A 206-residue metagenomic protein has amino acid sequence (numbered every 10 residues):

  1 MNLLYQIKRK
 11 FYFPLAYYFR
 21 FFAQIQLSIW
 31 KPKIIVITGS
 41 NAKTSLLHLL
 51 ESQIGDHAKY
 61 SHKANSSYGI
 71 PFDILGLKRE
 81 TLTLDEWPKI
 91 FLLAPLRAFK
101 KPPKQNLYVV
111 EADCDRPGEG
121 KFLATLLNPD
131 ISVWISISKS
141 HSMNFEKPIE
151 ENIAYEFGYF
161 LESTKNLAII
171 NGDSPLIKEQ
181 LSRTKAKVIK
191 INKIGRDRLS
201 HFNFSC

Functional and structural regions predicted by a protein language model:
M1-T38, S45-Q53, Y68, F72-L75 (+1 more regions): Short, basic phosphate-binding NTP loop
Y5-Q6, Y18-F19, K43-T44, F91-A94 (+1 more regions): Short hydrophobic/aromatic-rich motifs at helix boundaries and adjacent loops
Q24-I29, G55-Y155: ATP-dependent carboxylate-amine ligase catalytic core
P32, K104-Q105, V109, A124-C206: Acidic, Mg2+-coordinating active-site environments of NTP-dependent enzymes
G39, A112, I170: Glycine- and other small-residue-rich loops at beta-strand/loop junctions that grip anionic moieties
N41-K43, P175: Gly/Ser/Thr-rich loops at beta-strand to alpha-helix junctions that form or flank small-molecule/cofactor-binding
